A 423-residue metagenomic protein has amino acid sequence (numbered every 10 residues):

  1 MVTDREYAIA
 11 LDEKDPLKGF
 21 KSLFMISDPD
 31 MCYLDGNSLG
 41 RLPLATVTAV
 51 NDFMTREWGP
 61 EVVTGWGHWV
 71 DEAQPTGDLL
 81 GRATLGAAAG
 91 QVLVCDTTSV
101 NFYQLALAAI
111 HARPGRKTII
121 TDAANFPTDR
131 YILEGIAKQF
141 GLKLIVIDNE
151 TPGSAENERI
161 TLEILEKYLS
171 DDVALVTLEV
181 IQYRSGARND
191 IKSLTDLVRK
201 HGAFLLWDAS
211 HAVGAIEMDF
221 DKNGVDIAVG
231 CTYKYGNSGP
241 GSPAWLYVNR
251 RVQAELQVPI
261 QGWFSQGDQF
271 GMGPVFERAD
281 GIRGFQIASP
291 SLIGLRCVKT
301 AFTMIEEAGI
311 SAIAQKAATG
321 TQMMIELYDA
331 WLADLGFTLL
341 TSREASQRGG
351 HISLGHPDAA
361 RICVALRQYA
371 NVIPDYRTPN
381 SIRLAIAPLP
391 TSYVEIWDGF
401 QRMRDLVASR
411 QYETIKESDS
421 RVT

Functional and structural regions predicted by a protein language model:
M1-T423: Pyridoxal 5′-phosphate
